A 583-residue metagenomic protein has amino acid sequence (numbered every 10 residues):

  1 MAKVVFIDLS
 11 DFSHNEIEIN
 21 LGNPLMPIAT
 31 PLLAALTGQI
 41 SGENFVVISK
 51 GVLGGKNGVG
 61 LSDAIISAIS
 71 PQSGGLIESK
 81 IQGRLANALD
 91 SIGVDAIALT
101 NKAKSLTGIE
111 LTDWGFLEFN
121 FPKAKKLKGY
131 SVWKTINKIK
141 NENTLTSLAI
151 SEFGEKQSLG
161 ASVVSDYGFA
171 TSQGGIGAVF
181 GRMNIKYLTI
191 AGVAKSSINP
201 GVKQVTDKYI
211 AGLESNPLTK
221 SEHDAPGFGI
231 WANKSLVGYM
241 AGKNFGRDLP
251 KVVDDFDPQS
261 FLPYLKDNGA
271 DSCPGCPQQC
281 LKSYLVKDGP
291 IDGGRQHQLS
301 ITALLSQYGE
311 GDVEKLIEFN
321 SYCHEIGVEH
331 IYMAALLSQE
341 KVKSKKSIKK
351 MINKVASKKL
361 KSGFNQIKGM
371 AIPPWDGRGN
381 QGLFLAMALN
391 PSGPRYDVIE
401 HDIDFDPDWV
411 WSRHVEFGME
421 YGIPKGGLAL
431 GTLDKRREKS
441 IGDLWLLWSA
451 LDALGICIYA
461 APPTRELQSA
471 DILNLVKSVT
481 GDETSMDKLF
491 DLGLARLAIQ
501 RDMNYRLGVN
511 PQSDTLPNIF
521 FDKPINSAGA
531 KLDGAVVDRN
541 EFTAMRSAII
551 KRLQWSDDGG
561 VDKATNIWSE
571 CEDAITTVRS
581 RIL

Functional and structural regions predicted by a protein language model:
M1, D8, H14, E18 (+4 more regions): Extended C-terminal regions of large enzymes
K3-V5, I109: Extracellular disulfide-bonded cysteine-rich modules/repeats
L9-F12, G51-L53, W114, V193: Generic structural motif
T30-L36, I40-G108, E118, K123-W133: Feature captures the catalytic cores and cofactor-binding loops of soluble hydro-lyases/lyases that act on carboxylate
Q82-G115, R182-S196, E329-L336: Glycine-rich phosphate/pyrophosphate-binding loops and their adjacent beta-strand/loop elements at enzyme active sites
L111-N143, S162-V163, G212: Acidic, glycine-rich flexible loop/linker segments
